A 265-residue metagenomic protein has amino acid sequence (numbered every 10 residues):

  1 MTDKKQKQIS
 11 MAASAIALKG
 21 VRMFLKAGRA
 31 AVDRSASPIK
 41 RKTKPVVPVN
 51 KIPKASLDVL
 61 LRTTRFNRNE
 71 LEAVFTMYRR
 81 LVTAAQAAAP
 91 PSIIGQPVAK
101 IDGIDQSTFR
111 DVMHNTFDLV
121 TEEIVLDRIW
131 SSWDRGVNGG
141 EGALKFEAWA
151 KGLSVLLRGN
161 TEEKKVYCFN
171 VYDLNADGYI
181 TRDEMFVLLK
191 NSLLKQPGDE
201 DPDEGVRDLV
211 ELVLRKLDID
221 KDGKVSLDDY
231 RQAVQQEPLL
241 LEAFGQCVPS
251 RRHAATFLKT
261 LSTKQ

Functional and structural regions predicted by a protein language model:
M1-Q265: Acidic, Asp/Glu-rich intrinsically disordered regulatory regions of eukaryotic Ca2+-responsive proteins
